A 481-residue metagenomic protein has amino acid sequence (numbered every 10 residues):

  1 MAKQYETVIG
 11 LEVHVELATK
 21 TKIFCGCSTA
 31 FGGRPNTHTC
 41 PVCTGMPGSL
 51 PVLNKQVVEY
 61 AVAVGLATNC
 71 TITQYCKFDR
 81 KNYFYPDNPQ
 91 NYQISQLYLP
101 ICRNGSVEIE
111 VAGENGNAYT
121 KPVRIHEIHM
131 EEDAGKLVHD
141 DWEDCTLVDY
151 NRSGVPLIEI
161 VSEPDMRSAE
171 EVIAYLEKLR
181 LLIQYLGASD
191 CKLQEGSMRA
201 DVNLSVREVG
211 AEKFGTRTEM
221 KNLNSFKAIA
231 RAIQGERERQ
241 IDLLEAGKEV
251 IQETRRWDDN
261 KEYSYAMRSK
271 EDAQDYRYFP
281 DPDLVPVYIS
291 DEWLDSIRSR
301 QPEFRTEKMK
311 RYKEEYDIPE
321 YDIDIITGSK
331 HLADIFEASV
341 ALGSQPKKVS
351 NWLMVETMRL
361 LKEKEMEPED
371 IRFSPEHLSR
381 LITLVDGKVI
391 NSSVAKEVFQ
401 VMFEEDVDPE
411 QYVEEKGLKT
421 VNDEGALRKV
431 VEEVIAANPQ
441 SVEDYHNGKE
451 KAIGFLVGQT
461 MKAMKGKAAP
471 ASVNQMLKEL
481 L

Functional and structural regions predicted by a protein language model:
M1-E303, E320, A341-Q345: Basic, nucleic-acid-interacting segments
K3, D317, V340-V349, G387-I390 (+1 more regions): Structural motif
V64, E236, S339, W352 (+8 more regions): Amphipathic alpha-helical segments in well-ordered regions
E195-E208, K313-F336, P346-E363, E376-L378 (+2 more regions): Core structural elements
W293-R300, E337-S344, L378-I390: Extended, non-catalytic structural segments that build the interaction scaffolds of large macromolecular assemblies
L342-G343, V349, T357-R372, R380-V385 (+1 more regions): M16/insulysin-pitrilysin zinc metalloprotease superfamily fold
P368-S379, T383, S392-K462: Strongly charged, low-complexity linkers/loops
